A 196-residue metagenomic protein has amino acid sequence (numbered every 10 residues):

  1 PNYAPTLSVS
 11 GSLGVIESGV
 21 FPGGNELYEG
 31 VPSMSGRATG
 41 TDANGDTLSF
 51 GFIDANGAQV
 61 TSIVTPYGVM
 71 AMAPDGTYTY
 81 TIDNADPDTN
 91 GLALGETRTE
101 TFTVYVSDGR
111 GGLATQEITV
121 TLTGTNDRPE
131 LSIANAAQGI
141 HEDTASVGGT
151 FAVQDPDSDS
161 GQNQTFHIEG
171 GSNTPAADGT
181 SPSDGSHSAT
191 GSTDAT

Functional and structural regions predicted by a protein language model:
P1, T119-T125: Short beta-strand edge segments in extracellular beta-sheet folds
Y3-I63, A114, D127-H187, S192: Extracellular ectodomain surface segments
R37-T39, T81, T103-Y105, T119-T121 (+1 more regions): Residue-level recognition of well-ordered beta-strand positions that form the cores of beta-sheet-rich folds across
S62-D88, T101-T103, A177-T196: Strand-loop-strand motifs at the edges of beta-sheets in extracellular beta-sandwich domains
A85-P87, G109, T123, P156: Short coil/turn motifs at secondary-structure junctions
L92-R98: Surface-exposed, short loops/turns at beta-strand junctions within beta-sandwich domains
V106-G112: Short, solvent-exposed loop/turn segments at the edges of extracellular beta-sandwich modules
